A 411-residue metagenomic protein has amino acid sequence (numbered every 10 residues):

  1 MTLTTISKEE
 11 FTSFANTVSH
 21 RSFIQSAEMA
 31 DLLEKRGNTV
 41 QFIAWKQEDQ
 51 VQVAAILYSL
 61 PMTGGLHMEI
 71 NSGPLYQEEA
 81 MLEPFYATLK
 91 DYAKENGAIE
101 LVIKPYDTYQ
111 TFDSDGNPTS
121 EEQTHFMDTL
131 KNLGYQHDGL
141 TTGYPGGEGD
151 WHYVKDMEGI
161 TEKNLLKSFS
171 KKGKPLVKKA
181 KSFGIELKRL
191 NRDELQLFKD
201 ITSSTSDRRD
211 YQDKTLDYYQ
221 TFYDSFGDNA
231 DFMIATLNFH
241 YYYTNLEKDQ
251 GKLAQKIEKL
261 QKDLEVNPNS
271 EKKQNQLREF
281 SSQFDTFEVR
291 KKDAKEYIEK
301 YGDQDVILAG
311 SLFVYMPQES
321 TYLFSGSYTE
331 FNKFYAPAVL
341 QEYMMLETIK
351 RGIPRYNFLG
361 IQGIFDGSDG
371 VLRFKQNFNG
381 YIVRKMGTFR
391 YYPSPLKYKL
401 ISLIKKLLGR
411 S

Functional and structural regions predicted by a protein language model:
L3-G64, D113, Y135-G146, D156-F331: A conserved beta-strand-loop-helix scaffold within acyl/acetyltransferase catalytic domains
T5-K8, V18, D31-L32, T119-I160 (+3 more regions): Active-site/acyl-donor-binding loops of N-acyltransferases
E69-N71, F313: Catalytic phosphate/metal-binding cores of nucleic-acid and nucleotide-processing enzymes, i.e., regions that mediate
N71-A80, E158, S325-F334, Q362: A short, internal acetyl-CoA/4′-phosphopantetheine-binding micro-motif in the GNAT/acyltransferase core
E78-E79, G116-Q123, L166, Q212 (+3 more regions): Flexible, glycine- and charge-enriched loops at secondary-structure boundaries
A80-D91, N332-L346: Conserved acetyl-CoA-binding loop-helix of GNAT-fold acetyltransferases
N96-S114, K350-G360: Conserved GNAT acetyl-CoA-binding A-motif
Q220-Y223, S311, M345, L372 (+1 more regions): Generic hydrophobic alpha-helical scaffold/packing signal
